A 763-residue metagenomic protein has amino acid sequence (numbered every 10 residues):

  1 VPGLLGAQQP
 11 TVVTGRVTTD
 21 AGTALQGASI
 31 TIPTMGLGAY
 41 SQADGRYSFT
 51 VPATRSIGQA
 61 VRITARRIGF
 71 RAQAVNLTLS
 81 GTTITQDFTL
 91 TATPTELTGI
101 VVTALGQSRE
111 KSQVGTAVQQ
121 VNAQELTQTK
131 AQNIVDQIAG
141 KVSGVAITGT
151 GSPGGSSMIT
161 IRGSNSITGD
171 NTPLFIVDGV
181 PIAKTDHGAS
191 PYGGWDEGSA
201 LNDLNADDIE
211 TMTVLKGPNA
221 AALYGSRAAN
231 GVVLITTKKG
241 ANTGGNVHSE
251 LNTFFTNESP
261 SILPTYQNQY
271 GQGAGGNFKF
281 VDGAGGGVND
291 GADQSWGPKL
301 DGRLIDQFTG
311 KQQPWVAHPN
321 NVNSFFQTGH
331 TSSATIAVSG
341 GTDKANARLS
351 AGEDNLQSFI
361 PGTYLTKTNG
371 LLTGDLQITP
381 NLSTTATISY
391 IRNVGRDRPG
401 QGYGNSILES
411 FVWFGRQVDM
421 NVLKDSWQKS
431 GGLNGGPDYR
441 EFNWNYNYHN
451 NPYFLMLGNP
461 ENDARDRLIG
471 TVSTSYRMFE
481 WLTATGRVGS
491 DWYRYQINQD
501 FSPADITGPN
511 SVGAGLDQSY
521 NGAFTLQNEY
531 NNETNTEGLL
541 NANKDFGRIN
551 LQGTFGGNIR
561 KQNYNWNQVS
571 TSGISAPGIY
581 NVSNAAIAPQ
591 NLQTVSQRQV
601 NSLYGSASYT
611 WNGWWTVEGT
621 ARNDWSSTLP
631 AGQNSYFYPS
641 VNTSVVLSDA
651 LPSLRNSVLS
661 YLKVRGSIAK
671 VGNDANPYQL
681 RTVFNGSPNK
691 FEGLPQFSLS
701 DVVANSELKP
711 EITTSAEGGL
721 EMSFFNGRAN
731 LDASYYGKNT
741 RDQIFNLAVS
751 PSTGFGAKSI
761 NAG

Functional and structural regions predicted by a protein language model:
G3-G99: Periplasm-facing N-terminal accessory domains of Gram-negative outer-membrane beta-barrel systems
R16-D20, T116-G140, T148-T150, T160-S166 (+5 more regions): Short, polar/charged loop or turn motifs at beta-strand boundaries
S29-R46, V101-T129, G155-M158, D186-W195 (+1 more regions): N-terminal periplasmic "start-of-domain" segments of outer-membrane beta-barrel proteins
Y47-T50, V180-K216: Short acidic/polar hinge/loop motifs at secondary-structure boundaries that mediate gating or recognition
I138, V145, G179, M212 (+1 more regions): Non-catalytic regulatory/gating segments with a bias toward low-complexity or hydrophobic composition
K141-G144, S152-P153, S157, I167-G169 (+8 more regions): Residues embedded in well-ordered regular secondary structure
T172, K367, T373-L382, I388-R392 (+2 more regions): Extracellular/periplasmic, surface-exposed regions of secreted and cell-surface proteins
S261-R303, I391-F442, Q499, Q568 (+2 more regions): A surface-exposed, glycine/aromatic-enriched loop/edge motif typical of exported proteins
